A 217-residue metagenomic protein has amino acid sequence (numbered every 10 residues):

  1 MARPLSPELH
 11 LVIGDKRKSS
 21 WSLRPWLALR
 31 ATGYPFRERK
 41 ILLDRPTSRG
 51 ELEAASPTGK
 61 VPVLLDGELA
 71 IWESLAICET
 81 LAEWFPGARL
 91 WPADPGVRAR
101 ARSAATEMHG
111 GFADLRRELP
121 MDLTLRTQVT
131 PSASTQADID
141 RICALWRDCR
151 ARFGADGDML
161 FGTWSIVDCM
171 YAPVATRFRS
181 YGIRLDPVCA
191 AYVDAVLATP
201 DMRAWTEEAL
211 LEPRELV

Functional and structural regions predicted by a protein language model:
M1-S132: GST-like domain detector, emphasizing the conserved glutathione-binding G-site in the N-terminal thioredoxin-like
L11-I13, R39, G162, R179-S180 (+1 more regions): Short, contiguous strand/loop micro-motifs
A82, V174-A175, T206: Active-site-flanking alpha-helical
M108-A198: GST-like fold's C-terminal all-alpha helical module
V188-V217: Long hydrophobic alpha-helical segments typical of transmembrane helices together with their membrane-interfacial
